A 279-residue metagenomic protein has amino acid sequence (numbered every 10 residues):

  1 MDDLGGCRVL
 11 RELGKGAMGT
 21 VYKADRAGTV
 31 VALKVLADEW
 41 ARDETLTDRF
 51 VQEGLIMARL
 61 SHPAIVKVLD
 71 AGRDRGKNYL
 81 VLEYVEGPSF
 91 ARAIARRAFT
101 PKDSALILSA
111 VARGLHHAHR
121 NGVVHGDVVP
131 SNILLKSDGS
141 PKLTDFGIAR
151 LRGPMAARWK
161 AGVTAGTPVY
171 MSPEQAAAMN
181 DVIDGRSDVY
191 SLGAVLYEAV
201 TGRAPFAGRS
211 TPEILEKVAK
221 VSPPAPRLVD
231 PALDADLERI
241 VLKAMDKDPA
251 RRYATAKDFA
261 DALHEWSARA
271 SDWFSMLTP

Functional and structural regions predicted by a protein language model:
T20: Conserved N-lobe ATP-binding subsite of Hanks-type protein kinase domains, especially the beta3 VAIK lysine
A37-R59: AlphaC helix of the eukaryotic protein kinase fold
A41-T45, D138-D181, R209: Activation segment of protein kinases
A71: Activation-segment/catalytic-loop signature of the eukaryotic protein kinase fold
R75-S89, A93: Conserved short submotifs of the Hanks-type protein kinase catalytic core that shape the nucleotide-binding pocket
I107-L108: Activation segment signature within eukaryotic-like protein kinase domains
A112-V123: Protein kinase catalytic-loop region centered on the HRD/HxD motif
L115-H116, S131-L134, T144, T167-L277: C-terminal lobe helix-coil module of Hanks-type protein kinase domains
